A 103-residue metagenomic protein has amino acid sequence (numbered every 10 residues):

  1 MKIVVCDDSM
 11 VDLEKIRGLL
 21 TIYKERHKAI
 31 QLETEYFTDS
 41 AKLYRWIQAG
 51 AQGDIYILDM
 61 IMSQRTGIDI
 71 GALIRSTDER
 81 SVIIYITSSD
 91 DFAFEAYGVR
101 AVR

Functional and structural regions predicted by a protein language model:
M1-V4, R17: Non-catalytic signal-transmission and effector/linker regions of two-component phosphorelay proteins
K2, V11, I30-Q31, Q52-I55: N-terminal glycine-/serine-/threonine-rich beta1-alpha1-beta2 phosphate-ribose binding loop of Rossmann-like
D7: Conserved acidic carboxylate
M10-E35, S76: Two-component/phosphorelay signaling modules centered on CheY-like receiver
E14, R45, F94: Alpha-helical elements of the RecA-like P-loop NTPase motor core of helicases
R17, Y36-I55: Acidic, metal-coordinating helix/loop segments flanking the phosphotransfer/catalytic sites of two-component signaling
G53-R103: CheY-like receiver
